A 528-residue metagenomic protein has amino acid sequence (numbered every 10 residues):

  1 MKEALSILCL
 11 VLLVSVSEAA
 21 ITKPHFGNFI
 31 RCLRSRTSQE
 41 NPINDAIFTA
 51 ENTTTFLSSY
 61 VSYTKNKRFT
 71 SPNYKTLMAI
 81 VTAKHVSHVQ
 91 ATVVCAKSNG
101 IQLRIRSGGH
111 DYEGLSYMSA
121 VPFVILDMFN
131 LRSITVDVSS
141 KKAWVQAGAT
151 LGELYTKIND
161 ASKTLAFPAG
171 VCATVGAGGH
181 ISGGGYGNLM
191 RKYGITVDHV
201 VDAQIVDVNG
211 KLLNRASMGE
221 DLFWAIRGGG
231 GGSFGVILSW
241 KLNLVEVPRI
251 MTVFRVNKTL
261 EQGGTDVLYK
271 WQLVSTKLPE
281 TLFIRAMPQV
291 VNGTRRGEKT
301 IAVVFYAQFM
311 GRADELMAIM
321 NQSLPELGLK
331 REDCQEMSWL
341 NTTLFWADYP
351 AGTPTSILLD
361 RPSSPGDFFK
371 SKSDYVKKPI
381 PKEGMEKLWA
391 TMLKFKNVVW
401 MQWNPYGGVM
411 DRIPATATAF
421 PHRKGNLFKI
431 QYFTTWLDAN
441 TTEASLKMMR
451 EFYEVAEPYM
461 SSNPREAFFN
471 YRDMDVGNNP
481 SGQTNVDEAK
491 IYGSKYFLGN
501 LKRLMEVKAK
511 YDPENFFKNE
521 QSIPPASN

Functional and structural regions predicted by a protein language model:
K2-N528: Soluble FAD-dependent oxygen oxidases
